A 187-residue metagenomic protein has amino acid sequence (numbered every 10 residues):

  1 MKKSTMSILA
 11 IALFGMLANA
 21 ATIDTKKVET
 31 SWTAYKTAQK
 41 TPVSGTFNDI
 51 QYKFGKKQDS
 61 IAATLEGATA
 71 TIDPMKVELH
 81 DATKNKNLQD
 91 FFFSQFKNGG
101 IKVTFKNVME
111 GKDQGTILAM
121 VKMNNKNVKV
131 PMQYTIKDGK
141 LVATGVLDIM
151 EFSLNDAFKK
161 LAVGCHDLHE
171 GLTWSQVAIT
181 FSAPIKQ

Functional and structural regions predicted by a protein language model:
M1-T5: Positively charged n-region of N-terminal signal peptides that target proteins for export
M6-L9, T25-K27: Short helix-onset patch at the extreme N-terminus, typifying the N->h transition of secretory signal peptides
I8-M16: Bacterial N-terminal signal peptides
A20-Q187: Low-complexity, acidic/polar, glycine-enriched regions of mature
